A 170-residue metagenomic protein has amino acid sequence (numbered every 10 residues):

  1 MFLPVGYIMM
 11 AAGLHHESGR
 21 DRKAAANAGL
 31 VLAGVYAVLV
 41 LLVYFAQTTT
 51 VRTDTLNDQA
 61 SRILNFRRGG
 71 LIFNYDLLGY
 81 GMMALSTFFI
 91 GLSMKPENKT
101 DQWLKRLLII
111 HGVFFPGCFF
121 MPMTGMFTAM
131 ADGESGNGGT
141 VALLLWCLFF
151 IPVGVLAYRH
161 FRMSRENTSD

Functional and structural regions predicted by a protein language model:
M1-D170: Hydrophobic, aromatic-enriched alpha-helical segments typical of multi-pass transmembrane helices
